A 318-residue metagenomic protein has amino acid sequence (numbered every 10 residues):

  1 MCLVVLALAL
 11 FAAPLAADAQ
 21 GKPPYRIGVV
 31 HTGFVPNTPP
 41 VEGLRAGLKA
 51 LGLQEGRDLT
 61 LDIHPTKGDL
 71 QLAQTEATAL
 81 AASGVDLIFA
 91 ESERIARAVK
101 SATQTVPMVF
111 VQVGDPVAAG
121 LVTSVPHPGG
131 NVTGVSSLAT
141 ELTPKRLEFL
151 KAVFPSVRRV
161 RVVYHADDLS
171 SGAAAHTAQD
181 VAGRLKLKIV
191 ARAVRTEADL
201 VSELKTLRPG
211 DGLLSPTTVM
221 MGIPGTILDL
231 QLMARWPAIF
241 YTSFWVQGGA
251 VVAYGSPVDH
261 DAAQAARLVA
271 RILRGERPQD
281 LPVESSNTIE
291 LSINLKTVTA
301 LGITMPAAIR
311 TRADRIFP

Functional and structural regions predicted by a protein language model:
M1-P318: Short hydrophobic alpha-helices and adjacent helix-cap/hinge residues
